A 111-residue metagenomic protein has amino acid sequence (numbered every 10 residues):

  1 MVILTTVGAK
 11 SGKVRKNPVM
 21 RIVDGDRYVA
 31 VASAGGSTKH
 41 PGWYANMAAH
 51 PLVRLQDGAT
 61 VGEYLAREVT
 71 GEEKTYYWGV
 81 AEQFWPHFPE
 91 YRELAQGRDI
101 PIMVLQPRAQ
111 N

Functional and structural regions predicted by a protein language model:
M1-G35: Short beta-strand segments
A34-F88, E93-A109: Short, structured beta-strand-loop surface elements
